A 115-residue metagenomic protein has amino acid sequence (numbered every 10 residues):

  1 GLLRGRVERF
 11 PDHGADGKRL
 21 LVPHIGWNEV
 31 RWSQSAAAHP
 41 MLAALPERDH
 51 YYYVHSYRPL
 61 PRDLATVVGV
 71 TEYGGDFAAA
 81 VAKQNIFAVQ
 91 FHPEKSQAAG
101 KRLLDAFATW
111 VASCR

Functional and structural regions predicted by a protein language model:
G1-Y73: Pocket-forming structural segment of enzyme catalytic cores
R48, A82-I86: Beta-strand-turn-beta hairpins that frame and shape the catalytic cleft of phosphate-ester-processing enzymes
Y51-Y52, F87-F91: Active-site-proximal beta-strand elements of phosphoester/diester hydrolases
T71, K83, Q90-F91: Residue-level recognition of conserved beta-strand positions in structured domain cores
G75-A82: Short, surface-exposed beta-strand/loop micro-motifs that present aromatic residues
V89-R115: Acyltransferase
